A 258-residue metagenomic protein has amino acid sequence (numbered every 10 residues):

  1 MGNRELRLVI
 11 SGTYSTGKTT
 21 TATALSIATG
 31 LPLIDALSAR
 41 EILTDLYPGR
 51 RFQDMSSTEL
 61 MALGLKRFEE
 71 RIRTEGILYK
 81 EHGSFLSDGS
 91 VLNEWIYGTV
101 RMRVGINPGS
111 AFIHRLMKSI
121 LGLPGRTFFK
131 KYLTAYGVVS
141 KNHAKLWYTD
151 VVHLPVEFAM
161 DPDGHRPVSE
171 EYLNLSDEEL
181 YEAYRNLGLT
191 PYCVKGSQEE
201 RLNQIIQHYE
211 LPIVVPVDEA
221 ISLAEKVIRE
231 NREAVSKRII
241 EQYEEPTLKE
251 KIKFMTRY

Functional and structural regions predicted by a protein language model:
M1-E5: Phosphate-binding P-loop
I10: Hydrophobic anchor at the beta1->P-loop junction of P-loop NTPases
S15: Walker A (P-loop) phosphate-binding loop of P-loop NTPases
K18: Conserved lysine of the Walker
T23, I27-E70: Conserved substrate/cofactor phosphate-moiety recognition/catalytic segment in nucleotide-dependent phosphotransferases
L63, F68-G125: A basic- and aromatic-enriched beta-loop-alpha substructure that forms the phosphate/nucleotide- and DNA/RNA-contacting
M102-G196: A glycine- and Lys/Arg-enriched "phosphate-lid" helix/loop adjacent to the NTP-binding pocket of small-molecule kinases
R166-Y258: NTP-dependent small-molecule kinase module
